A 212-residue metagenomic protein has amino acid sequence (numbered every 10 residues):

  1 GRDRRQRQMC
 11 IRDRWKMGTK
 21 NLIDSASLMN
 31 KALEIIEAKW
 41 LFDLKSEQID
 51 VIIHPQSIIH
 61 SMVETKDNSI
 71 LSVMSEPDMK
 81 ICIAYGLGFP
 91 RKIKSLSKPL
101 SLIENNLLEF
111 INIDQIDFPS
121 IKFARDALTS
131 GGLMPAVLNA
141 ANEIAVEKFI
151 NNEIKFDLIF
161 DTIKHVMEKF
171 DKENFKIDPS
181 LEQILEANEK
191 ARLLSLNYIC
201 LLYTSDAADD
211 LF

Functional and structural regions predicted by a protein language model:
G1-R7, I11, Y203-F212: Single conserved hydrophobic/aromatic residue that forms the stacking wall/gate of nucleotide- or nucleobase-binding
R4-Q8, R12-M29: Conserved anion/nucleotide-ligand pocket segment
D24, E34, K45, M134 (+1 more regions): Helix N-cap / loop-to-helix initiation motif
K31-E34, I59: Internal, well-ordered alpha-helical segments in soluble enzyme and binding-protein domains
W40-A141: C-terminal substrate-binding/catalytic lobe of Rossmann-fold NAD(P)-dependent dehydrogenases
E104-L201: C-terminal helical cap and adjacent loop that interface with cofactors, partners, or active-site loops
